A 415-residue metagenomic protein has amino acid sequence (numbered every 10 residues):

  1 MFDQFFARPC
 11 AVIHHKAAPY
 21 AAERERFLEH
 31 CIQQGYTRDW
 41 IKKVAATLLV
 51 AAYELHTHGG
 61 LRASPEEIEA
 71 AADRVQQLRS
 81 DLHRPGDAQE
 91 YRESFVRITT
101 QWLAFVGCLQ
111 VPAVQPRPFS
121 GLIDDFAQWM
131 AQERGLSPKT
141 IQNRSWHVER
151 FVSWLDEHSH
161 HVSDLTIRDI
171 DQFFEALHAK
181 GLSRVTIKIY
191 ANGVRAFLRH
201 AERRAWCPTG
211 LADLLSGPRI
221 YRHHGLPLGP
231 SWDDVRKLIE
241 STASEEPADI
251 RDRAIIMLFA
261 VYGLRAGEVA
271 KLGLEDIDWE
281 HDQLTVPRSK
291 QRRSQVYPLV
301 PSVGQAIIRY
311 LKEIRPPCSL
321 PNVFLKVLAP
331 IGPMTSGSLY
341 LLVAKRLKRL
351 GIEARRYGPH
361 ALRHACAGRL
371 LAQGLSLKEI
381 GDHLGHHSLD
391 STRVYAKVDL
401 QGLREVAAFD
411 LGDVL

Functional and structural regions predicted by a protein language model:
M1-L415: Conserved catalytic core of the tyrosine transesterase superfamily
